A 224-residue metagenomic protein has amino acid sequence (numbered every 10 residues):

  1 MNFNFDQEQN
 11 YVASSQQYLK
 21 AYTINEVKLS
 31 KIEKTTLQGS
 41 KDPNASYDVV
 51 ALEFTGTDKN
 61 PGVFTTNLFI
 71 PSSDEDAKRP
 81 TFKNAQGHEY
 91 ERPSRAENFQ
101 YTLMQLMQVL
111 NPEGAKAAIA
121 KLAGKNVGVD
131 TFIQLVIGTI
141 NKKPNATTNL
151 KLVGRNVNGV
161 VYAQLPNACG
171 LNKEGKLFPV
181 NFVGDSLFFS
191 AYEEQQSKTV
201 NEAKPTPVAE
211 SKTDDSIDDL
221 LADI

Functional and structural regions predicted by a protein language model:
M1-I224: Short beta-rich binding modules
